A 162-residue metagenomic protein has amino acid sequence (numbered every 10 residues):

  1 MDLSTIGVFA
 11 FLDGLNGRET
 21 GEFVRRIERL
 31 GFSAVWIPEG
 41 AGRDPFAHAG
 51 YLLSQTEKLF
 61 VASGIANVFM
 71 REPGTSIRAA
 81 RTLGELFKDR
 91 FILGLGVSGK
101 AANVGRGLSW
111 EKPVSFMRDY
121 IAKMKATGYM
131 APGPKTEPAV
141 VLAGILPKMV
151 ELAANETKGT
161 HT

Functional and structural regions predicted by a protein language model:
M1-T56, F60: N-terminal beta1-alpha1-beta2 module of alpha/beta enzyme domains
D2-D13, M70-P132, E156: Flexible, glycine-rich active-site loops centered on histidine and acidic residues that chelate a metal or position
S4-A10, S33-I37, F60-G64, F91-L95 (+2 more regions): Hydrophobic faces of well-ordered beta-strands that scaffold small-molecule active sites in alpha/beta enzyme cores
R18-R25, F46, G50, S54 (+5 more regions): Amphipathic, non-transmembrane alpha-helical secondary structure
I27, G31, L52, L83 (+4 more regions): Conserved, mostly hydrophobic/aromatic
R43-A66, M70, F116-T127: Alpha-helix-loop-beta-strand connector modules within alpha/beta enzyme cores
D119-G128, L142-M149, T162: Active-site glycine-rich loop that binds ribose-phosphate moieties when present
